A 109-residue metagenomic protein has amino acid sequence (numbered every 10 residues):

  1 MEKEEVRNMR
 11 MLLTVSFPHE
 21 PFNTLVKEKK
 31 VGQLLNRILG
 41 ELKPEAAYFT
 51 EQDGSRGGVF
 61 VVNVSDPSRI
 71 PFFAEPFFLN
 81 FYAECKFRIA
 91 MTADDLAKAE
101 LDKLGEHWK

Functional and structural regions predicted by a protein language model:
E2-K109: Conserved, structured core segments of small domains
